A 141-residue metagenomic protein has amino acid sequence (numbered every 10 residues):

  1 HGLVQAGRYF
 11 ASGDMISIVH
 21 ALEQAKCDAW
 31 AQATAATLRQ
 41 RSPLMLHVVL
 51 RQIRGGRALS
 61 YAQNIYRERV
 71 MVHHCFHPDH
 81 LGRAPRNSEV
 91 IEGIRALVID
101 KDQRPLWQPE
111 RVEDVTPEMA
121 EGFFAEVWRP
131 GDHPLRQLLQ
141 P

Functional and structural regions predicted by a protein language model:
H1-P141: C-terminal alpha-helix plus adjacent terminal tail
